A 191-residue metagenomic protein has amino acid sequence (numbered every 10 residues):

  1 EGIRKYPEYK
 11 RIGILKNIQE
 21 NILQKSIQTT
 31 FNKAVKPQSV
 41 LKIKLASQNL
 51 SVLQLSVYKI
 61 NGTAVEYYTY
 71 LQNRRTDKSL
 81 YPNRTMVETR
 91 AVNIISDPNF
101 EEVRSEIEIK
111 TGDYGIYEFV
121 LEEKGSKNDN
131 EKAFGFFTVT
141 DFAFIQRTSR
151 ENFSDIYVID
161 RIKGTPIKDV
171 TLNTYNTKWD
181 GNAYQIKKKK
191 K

Functional and structural regions predicted by a protein language model:
E1-K191: N-terminal, cleavable Sec-dependent signal peptides of secreted/periplasmic/extracellular proteins
